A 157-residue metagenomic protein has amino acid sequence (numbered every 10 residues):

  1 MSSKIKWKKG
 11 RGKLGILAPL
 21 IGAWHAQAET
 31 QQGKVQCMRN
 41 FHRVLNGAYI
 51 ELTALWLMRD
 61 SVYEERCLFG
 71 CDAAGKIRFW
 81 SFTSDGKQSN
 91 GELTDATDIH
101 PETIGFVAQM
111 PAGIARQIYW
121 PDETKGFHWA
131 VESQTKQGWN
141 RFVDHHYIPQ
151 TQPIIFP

Functional and structural regions predicted by a protein language model:
M1-P157: Hydrophobic small-molecule pocket/channel-lining residues, especially in calycin-type beta-barrels
